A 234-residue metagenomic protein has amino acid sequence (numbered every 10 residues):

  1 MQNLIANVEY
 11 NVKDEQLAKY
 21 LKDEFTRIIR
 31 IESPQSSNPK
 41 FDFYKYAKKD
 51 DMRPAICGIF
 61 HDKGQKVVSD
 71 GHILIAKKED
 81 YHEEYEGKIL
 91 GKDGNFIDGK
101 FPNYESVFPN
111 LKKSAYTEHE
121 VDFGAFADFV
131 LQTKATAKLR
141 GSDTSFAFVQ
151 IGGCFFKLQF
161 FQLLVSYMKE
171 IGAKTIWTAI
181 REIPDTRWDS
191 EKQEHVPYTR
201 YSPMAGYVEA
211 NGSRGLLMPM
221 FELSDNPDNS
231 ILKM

Functional and structural regions predicted by a protein language model:
M1-N7: Short amphipathic alpha-helical heptad-repeat segments
I5, D70-M234: C-terminal functional regions that serve as terminal interaction/effector modules
N7, D14-K77: Intrinsically disordered, low-complexity linker/loop segments enriched in Gly/Pro and charged/polar residues
